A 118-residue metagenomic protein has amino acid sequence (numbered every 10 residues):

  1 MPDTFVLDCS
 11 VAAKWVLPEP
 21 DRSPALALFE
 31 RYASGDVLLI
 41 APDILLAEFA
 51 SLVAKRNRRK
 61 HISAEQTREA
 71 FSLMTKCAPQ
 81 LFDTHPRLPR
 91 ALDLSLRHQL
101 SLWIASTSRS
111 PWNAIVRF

Functional and structural regions predicted by a protein language model:
M1-I44, R56-E69: Short, well-structured N-terminal submotif of metal-dependent ribonuclease cores
E30-S34, S72-K76, L96, W112: Alpha-helix boundary recognition
A50-A78, R90: Active-site-proximal, substrate-binding regions of enzyme catalytic domains and RNA-binding/basic surfaces
A78-F118: Active-site neighborhoods of divalent-metal-dependent phosphate/nucleic-acid chemistry enzymes
